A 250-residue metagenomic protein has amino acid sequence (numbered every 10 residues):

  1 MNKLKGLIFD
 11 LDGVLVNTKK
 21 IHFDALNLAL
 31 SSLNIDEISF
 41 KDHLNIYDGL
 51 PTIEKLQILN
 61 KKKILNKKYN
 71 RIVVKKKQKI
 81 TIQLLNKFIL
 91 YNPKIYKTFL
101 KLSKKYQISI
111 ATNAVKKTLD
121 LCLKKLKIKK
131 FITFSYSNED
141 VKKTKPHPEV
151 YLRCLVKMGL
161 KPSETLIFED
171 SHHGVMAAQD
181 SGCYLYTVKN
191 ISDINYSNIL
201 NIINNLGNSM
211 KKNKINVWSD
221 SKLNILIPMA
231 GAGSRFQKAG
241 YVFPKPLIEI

Functional and structural regions predicted by a protein language model:
M1-K3, K116, L121-K214: Asp-based, Mg2+/Mn2+-dependent phosphohydrolase catalytic module
N2-Y96, K104: N-terminal helical cap/lid subdomain that shapes the substrate entry/recognition surface in HAD-like hydrolases
L7, T165, L223-I225: Conserved hydrophobic helix-helix packing surfaces used for dimerization/oligomerization
L15, N45, I108-A111, K143 (+2 more regions): Conserved SAM-binding loop
L84-L90, N113, I248-I250: Short, flexible loop segments at the rims of nucleotide/cofactor-binding pockets, characterized by
I95-K124, A178: Substrate-recognition element of Asp-dependent hydrolases with the DxDx(T/V) motif
W218-I250: N-terminal glycine-rich phosphate-binding loop and ensuing alpha1 helix
